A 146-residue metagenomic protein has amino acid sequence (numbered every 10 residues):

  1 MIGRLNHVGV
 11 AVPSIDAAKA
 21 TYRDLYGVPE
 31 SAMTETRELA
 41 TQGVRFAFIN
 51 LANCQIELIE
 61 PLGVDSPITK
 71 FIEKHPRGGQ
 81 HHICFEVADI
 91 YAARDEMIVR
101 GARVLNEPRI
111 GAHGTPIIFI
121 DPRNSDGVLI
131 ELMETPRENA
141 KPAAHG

Functional and structural regions predicted by a protein language model:
I2, V10-Q55, A93-R103, E107-H113 (+2 more regions): Core segments of cupin and vicinal oxygen chelate
L5-S14, A47-N50, K70-A92, I118: Vicinal oxygen chelate
I56-E57, N124-L129: Short, charged/polar, Gly/Pro-enriched secondary-structure boundary elements
P61-L62, S66: Short, conserved turn/kink motifs that form compact alpha/beta structural patches or helix kinks used as
P67-F71, K141-A144: A short, polar/proline- and glycine-enriched secondary-structure boundary/capping micro-motif
P76, C84-V87, V99-L105, R109-I110 (+2 more regions): Hydrophobic, ordered structural segments
L129-G146: Acidic/histidine-enriched, glycine/proline-rich intrinsically disordered or flexible terminal extensions
